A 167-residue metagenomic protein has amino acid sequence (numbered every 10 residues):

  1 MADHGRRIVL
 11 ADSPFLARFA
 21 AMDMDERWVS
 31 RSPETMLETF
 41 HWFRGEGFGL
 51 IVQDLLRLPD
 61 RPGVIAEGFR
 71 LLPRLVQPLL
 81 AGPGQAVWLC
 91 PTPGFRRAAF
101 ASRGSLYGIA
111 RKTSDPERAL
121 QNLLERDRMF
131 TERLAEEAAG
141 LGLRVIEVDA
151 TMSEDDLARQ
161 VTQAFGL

Functional and structural regions predicted by a protein language model:
M1-E34: Conserved substrate/cofactor phosphate-moiety recognition/catalytic segment in nucleotide-dependent phosphotransferases
V9-A11, R103, V161-F165: Short, surface-exposed amphipathic charged segments that create phosphate/polyanion-binding patches used for binding
V29-P83, W88-C90: Glycine-rich phosphate-binding loop used to anchor ATP phosphates in small-molecule kinases, encompassing both
L37, R118-Q121, T162-A164: A short, structure-level motif marking secondary-structure boundaries and short turns
T39, N122, V145, D149: Conserved short-loop catalytic and cofactor-binding motifs
P83-F130: A glycine- and Lys/Arg-enriched "phosphate-lid" helix/loop adjacent to the NTP-binding pocket of small-molecule kinases
M129-L167: NTP-dependent small-molecule kinase module
